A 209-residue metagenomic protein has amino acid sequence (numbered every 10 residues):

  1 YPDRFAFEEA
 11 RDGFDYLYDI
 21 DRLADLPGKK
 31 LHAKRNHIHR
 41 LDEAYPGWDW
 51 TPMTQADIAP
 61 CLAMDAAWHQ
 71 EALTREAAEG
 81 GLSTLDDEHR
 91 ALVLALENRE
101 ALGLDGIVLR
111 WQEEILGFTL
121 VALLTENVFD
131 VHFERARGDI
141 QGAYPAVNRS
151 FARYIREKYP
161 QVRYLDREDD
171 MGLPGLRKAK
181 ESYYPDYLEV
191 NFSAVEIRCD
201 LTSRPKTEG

Functional and structural regions predicted by a protein language model:
Y1-E8, P27-H37, N127-S182: Acyl-donor binding region in acyl/amide transferases
P2-G80: Acyltransferase donor/substrate-recognition loop-hinge adjacent to the catalytic core
F7-L26, P160-G209: Active-site/acyl-donor-binding loops of N-acyltransferases
R40, A67, A95-N98, Y154-E157: A generic secondary-structure signal
S83-G103: Active-site rim helix/loop that mediates acceptor-substrate recognition in acyltransferases
E97, G103-G117: Conserved beta-hairpin
Q112-E113, V121-E126: Acetyl-CoA-dependent GNAT
G117-V121, A179: A short beta-strand motif that forms the metal-chelation/ATP-contact edge of phosphoryl-transfer active sites
